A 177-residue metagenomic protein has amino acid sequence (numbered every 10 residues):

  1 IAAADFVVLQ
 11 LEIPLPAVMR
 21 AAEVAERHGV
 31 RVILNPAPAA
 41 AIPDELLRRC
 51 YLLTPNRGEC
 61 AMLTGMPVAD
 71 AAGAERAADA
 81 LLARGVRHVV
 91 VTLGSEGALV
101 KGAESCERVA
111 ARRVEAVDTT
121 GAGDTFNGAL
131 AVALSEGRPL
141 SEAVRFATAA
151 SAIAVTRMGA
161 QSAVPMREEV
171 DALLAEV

Functional and structural regions predicted by a protein language model:
I1-V8, E23, V170-V177: Conserved N-terminal subdomain of the carbohydrate kinase-like
A4-R76, E96-A98: Conserved beta-alpha-beta core of the PfkB/ribokinase-like small-molecule kinase fold
A40-L46, A71-V177: Conserved phosphate-binding/catalytic region of the ribokinase-like
